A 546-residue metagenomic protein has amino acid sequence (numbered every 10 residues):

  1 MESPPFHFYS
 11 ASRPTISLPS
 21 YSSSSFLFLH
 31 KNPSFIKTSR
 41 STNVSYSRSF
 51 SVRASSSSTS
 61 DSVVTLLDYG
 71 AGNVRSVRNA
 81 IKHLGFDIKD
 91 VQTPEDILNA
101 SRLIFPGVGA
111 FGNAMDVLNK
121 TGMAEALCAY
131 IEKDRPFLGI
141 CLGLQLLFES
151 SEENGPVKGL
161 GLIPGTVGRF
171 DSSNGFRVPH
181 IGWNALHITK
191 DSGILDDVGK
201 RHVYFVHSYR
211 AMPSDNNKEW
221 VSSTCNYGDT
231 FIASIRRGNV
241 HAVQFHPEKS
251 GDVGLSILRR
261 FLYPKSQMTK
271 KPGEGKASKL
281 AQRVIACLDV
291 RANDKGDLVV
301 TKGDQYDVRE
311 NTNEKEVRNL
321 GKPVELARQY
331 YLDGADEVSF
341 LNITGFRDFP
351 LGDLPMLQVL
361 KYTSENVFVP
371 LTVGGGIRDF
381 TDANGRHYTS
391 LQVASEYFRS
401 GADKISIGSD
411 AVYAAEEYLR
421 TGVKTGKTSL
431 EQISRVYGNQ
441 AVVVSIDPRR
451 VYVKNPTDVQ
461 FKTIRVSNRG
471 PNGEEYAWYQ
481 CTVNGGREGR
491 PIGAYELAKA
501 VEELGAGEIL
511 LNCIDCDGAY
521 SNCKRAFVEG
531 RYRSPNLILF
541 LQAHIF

Functional and structural regions predicted by a protein language model:
M1-S45, S51-A54: N-terminal chloroplast transit peptides
P5-R13, R53-S55, V240-G275: Acyltransferase
N32-V91, S101-R102, F111-A114, E125 (+3 more regions): N-terminal organelle-targeting presequences
V108, R135, A335-D336, F368 (+4 more regions): A structural motif
V108-W183: Cysteine-nucleophile active-site neighborhood
E149-G228: Pocket-forming structural segment of enzyme catalytic cores
K271-V367, G422-T425, Q432, V436-V444 (+3 more regions): Conserved N-terminal beta1-alpha1 strand-loop-helix module at the mouth
N342-F346, G376-D379, R386-V423, L511-Y520 (+1 more regions): Glycine-rich phosphate-binding active-site loops on the catalytic face of alpha/beta enzymes
